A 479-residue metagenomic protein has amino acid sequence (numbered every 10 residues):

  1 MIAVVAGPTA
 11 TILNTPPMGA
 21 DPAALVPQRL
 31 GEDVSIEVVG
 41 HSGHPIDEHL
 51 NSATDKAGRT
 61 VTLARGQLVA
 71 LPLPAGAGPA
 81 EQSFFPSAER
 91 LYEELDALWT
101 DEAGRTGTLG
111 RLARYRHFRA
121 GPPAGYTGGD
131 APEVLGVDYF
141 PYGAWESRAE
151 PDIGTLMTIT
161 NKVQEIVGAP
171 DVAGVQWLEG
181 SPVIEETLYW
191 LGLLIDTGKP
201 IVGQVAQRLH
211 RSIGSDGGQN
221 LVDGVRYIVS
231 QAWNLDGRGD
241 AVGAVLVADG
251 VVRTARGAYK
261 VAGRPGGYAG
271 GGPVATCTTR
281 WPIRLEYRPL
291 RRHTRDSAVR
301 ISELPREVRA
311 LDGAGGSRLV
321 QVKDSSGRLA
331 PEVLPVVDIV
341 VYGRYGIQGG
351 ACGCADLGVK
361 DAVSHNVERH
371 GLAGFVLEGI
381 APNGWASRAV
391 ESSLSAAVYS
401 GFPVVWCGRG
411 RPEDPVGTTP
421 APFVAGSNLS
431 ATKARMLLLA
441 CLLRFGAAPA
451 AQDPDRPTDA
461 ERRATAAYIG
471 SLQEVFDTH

Functional and structural regions predicted by a protein language model:
M1-H479: Active-site histidine-anchored catalytic micro-motif
